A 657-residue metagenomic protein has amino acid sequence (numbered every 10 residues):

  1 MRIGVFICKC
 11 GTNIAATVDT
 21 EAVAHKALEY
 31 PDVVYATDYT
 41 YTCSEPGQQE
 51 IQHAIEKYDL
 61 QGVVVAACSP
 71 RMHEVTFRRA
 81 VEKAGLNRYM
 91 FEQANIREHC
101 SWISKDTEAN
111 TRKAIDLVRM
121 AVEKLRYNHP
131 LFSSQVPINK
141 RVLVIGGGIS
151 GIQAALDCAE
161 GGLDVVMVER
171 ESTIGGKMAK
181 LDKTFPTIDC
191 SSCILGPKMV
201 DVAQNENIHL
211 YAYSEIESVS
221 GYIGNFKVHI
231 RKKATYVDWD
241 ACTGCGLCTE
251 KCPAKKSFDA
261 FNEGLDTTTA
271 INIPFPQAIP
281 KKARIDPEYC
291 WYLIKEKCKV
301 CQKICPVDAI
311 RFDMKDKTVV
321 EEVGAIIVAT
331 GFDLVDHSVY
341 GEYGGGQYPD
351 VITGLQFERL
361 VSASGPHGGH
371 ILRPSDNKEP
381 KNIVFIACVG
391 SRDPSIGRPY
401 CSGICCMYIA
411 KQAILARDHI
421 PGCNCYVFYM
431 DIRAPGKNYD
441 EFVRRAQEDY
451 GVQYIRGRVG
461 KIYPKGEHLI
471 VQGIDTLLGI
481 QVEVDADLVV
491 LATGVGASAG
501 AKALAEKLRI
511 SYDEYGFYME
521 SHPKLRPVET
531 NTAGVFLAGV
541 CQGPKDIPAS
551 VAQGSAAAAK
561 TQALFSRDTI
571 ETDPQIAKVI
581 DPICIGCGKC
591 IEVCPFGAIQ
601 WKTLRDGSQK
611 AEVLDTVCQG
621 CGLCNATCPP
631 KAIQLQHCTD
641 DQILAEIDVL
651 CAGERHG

Functional and structural regions predicted by a protein language model:
M1-G657: Residues forming the flavin
